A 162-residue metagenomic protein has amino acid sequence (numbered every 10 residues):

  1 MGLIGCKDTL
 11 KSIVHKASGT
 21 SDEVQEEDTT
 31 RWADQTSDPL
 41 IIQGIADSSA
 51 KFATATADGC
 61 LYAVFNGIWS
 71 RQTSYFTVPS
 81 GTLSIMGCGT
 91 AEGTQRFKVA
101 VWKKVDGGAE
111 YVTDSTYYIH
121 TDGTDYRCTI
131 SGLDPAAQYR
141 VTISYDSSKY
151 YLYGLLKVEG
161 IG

Functional and structural regions predicted by a protein language model:
M1-Q72: N-terminal prepro-regions of secreted/extracellular proteins
L61-F97: Short, surface-exposed binding/anchoring microloops in extracellular/periplasmic proteins
L83, S131-S147: Noncatalytic modules at the cell exterior or secretory-pathway interfaces, chiefly beta-strand-rich lectin/adhesion
T94-G107: Short, surface-exposed beta-strand/strand-loop-strand elements in extracellular ectodomains
Q95-F97, Y139, Y145-G162: Edge beta-strands of jelly-roll/beta-sandwich modules across compartments, strongly enriched in secreted/luminal
E110-G123: Solvent-exposed serine/threonine-rich low-complexity stretches and specific carbohydrate-binding patches
T124-G132: Exposed aromatic-hydrophobic patches
